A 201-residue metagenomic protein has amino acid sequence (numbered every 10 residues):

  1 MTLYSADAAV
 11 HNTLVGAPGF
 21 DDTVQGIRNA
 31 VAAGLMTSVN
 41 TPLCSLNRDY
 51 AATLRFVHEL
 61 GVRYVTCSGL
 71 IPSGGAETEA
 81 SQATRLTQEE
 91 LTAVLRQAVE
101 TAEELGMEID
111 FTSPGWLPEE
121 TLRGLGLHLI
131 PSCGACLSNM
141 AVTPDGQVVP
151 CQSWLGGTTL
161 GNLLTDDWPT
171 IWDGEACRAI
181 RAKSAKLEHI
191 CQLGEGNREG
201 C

Functional and structural regions predicted by a protein language model:
T2-G134, N139, P144-V149, L155-T159: Radical SAM enzyme [4Fe-4S]-AdoMet core and its adjacent flexible, acidic and glycine-rich loops/tails across
R123, Q147-C201: Flexible mid-to-C-terminal extensions adjoining Fe-S/redox cofactors in radical SAM and related proteins
